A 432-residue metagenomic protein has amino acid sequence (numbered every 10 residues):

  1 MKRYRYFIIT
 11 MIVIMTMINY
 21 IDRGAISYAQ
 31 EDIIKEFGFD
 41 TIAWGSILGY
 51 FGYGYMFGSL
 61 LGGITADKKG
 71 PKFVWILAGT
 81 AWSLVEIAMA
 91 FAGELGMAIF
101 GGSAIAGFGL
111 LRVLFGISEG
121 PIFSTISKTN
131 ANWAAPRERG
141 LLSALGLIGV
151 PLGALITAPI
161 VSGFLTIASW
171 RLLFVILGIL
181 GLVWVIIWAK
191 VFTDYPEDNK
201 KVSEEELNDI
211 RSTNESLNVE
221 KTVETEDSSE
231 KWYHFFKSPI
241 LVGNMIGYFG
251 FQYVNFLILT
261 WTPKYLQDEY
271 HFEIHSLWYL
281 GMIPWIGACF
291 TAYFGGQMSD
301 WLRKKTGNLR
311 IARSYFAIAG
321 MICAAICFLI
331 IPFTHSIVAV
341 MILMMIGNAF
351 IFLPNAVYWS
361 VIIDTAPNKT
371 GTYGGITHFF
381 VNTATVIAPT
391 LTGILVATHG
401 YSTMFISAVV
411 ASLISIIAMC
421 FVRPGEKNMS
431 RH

Functional and structural regions predicted by a protein language model:
F7-F39, I258-P263: Extracytoplasmic
I26-S27, F236-Y293, N355, W359 (+1 more regions): Extracytoplasmic gate region of multi-pass secondary transporters
G49-I64, M282-G295: Central cavity-lining transmembrane alpha-helices of secondary-active solute carriers, predominantly the Major
T80-G101, A319-H335: C-terminal ends and interior cores of transmembrane alpha-helices in multi-pass membrane transporters/permeases
L111-V150: Cytoplasmic helix-loop-helix junction between adjacent transmembrane helices in 12-TM secondary transporters
V150-N199: Helix-loop-helix hairpin linking two adjacent transmembrane segments in secondary transporters
R310-V357: C-terminal transmembrane helical hairpin of 12-TM major facilitator-type secondary transporters
I363-T398: A late C-terminal transmembrane helix in Major Facilitator Superfamily
